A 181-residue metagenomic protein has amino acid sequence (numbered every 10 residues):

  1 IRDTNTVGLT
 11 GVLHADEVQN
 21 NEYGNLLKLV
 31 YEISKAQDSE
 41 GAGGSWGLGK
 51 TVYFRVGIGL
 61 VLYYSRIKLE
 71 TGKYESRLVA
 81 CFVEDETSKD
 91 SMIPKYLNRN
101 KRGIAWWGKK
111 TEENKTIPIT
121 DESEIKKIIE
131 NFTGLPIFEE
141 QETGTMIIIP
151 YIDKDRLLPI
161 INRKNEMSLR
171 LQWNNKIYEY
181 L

Functional and structural regions predicted by a protein language model:
I1-G72: Flexible ATP-lid and adjacent glycine-rich G1/G2 motifs of the Bergerat
G41, S45-L181: GHKL-type ATPase core
